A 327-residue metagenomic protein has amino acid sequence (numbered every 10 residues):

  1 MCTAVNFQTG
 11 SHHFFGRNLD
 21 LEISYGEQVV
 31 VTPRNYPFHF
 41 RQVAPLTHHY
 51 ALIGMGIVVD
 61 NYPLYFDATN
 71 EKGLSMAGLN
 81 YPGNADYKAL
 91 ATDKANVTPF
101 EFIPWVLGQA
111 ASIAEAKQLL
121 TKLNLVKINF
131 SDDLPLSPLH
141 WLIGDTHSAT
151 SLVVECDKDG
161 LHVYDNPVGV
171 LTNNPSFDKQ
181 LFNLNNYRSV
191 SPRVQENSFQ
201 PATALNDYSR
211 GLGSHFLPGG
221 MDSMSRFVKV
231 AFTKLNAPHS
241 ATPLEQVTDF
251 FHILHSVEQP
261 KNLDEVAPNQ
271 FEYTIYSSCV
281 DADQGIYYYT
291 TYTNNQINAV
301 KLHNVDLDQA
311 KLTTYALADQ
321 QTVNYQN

Functional and structural regions predicted by a protein language model:
C2-K94, K127, A318, N324-N327: A contiguous strand-loop segment
C2-V5, H12-F14, I128-N129, L136-S137 (+2 more regions): C-terminus-biased signal that marks the final domain/tail of proteins
Q8-S11, N70-K72, D145-A149, E155-G160 (+2 more regions): Short acidic-glycine loop/turn motifs at beta-strand connectors
L21-I23, P82-N84, K158-L161, T293-I297: Short, surface-exposed beta-strand-loop junctions and turns on beta-sheet-rich folds
S24-V30, D86-L90, H162-P167, N174-S176 (+1 more regions): A short, polar/proline- and glycine-enriched secondary-structure boundary/capping micro-motif
M76-G78, V163, Y287-Y289: Short hydrophobic/aromatic-rich beta-strand segments that constitute the beta-sheet cores of beta-sandwich/beta-barrel
D93-N129, P243, V247-F251: Proteins synthesized as precursors that undergo proteolytic processing into mature forms
I113, K117-E155: Aromatic- and glycine-enriched pocket-lining scaffold segments that form the walls of small-molecule binding clefts
